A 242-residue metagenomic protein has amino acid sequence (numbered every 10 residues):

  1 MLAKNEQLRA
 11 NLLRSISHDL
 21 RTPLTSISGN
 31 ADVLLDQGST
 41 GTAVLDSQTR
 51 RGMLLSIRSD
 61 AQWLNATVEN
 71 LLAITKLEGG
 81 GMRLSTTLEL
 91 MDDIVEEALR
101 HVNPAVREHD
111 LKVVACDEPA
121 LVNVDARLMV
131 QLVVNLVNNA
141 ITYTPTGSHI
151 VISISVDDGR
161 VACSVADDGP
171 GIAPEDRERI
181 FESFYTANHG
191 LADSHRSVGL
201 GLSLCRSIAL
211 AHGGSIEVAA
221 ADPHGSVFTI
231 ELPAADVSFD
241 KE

Functional and structural regions predicted by a protein language model:
L55, S59-L64: Short alpha-helical segment of the dimerization/phosphotransfer core of two-component systems
G79-L84, L121-V124: Conserved micro-motifs of the catalytic ATP-binding
S85-L90, D110-A120: Conserved catalytic submotifs in the C-terminal HATPase_c
A140-I141: Short helix-loop "hinge" at the ATP-lid/N-box region of the Bergerat-fold HATPase_c
I172-T186: Short conserved segment of the HATPase_c
G201, C205: Short alpha-helical Gxxx[C/S/T] motif in the catalytic ATP-binding
